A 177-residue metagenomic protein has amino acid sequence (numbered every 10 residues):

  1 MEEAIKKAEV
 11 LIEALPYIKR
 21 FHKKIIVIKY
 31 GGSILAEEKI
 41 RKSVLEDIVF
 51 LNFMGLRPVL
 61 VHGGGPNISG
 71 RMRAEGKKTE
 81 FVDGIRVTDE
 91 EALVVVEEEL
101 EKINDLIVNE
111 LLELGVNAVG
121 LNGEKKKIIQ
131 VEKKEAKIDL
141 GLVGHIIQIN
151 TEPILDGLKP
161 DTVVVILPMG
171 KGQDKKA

Functional and structural regions predicted by a protein language model:
M1-A177: Nucleotide/pyrophosphate-binding catalytic subdomain
